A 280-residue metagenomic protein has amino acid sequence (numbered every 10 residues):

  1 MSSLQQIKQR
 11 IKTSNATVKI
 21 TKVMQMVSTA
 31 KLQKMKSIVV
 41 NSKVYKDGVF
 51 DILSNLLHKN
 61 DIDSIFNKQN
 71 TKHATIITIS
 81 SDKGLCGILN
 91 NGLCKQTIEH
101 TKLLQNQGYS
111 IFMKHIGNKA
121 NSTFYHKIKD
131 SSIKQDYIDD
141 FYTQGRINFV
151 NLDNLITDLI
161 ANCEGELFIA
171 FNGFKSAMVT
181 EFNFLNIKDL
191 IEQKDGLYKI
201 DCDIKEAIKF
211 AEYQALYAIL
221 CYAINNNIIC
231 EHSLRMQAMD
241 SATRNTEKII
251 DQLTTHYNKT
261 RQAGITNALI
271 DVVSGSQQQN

Functional and structural regions predicted by a protein language model:
M1-N280: C-terminal beta-strand-loop-alpha-helix "lid" module of Rossmann-like NAD(P)-dependent dehydrogenases
